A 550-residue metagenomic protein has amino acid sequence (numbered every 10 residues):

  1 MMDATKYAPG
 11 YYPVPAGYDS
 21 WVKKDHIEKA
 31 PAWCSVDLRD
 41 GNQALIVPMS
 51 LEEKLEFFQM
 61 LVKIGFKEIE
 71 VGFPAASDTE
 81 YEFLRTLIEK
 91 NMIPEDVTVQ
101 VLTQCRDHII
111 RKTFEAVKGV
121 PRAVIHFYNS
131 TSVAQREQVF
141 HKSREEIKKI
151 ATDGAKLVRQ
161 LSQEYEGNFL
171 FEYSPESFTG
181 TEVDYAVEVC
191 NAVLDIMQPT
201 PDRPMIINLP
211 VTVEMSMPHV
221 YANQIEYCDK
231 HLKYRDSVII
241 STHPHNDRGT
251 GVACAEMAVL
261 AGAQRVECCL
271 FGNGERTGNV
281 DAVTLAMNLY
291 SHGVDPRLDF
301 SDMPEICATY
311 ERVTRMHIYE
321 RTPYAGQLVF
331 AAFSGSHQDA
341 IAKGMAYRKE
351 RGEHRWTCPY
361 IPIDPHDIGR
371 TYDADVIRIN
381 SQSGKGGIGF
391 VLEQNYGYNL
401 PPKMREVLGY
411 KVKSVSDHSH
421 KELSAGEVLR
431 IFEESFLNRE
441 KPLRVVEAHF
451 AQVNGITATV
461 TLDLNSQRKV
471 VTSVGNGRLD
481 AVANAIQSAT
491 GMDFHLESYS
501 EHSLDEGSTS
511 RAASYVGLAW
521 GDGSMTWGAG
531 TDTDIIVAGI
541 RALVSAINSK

Functional and structural regions predicted by a protein language model:
M2-P9, W33, A44-E68, L84-P94 (+2 more regions): Alpha/beta enzyme core
M2-R39, G293-T472, S508-R511: A mid-to-C-terminal "edge-of-domain" accessory segment
D40, A44, A75-D78, S132-A134 (+5 more regions): Short, small-residue-enriched loops and turns at beta-alpha junctions that line or gate enzyme active sites
L209-V211, I239, E267-E275, M287-D299 (+3 more regions): Short beta-alpha connecting loops at secondary-structure transitions that line or flank enzyme active sites
S216-E350: Catalytic alpha/beta core domains of metabolic enzymes, predominantly
H449-A451, T457, N465-T490, F494-D505: Small-residue-enriched alpha-helical segments and adjacent helix-cap loops that form tight helix-helix packing
A458-L462, L504-W527: Positively charged, aromatic-enriched nucleic acid-contacting surfaces
S524-W527, T531-K550: Mixed-charge, glycine-accented linear interaction segment located at domain edges/termini
